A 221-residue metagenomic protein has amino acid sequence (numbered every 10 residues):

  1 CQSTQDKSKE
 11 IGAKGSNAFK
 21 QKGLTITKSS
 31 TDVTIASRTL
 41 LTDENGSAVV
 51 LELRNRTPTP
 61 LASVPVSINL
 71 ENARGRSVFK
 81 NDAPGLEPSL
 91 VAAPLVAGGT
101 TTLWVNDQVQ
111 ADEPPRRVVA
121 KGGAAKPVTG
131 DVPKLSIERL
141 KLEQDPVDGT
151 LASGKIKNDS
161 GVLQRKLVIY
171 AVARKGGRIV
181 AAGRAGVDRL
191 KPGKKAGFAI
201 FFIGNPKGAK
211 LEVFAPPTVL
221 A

Functional and structural regions predicted by a protein language model:
C1-S153, K157-R165, R174-A221: Membrane engagement elements in two modes
